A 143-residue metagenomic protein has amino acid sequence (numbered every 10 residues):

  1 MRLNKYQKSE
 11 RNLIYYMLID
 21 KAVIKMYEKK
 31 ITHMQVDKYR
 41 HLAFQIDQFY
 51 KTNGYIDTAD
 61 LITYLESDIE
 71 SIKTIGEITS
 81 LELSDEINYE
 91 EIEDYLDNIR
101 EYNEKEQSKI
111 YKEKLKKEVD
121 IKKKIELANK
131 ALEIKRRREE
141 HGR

Functional and structural regions predicted by a protein language model:
M1-T52: Non-catalytic protein-protein interaction segments used by genome-maintenance enzymes to assemble and couple activities
K51-R143: Bacterial replisome coupling helices
